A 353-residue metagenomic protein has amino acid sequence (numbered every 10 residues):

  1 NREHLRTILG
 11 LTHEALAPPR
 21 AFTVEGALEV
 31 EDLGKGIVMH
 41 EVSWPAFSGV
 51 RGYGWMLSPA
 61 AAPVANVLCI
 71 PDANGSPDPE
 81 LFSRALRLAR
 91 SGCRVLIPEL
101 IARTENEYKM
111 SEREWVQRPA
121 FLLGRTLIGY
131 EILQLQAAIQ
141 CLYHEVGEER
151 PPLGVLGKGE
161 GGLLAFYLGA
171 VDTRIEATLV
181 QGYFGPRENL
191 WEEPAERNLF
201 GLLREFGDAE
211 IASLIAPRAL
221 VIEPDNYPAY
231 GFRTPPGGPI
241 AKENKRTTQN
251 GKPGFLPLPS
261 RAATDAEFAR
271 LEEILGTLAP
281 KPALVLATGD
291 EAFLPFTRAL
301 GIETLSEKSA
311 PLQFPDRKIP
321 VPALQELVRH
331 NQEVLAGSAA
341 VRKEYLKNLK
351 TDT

Functional and structural regions predicted by a protein language model:
N1-G52, P59-A62, P79-E80, G124-Y130 (+3 more regions): Alpha/beta-hydrolase-fold serine-hydrolase catalytic core, especially in secreted/extracellular enzymes
P63-E145, P152, K158, Y183-R197: Cap/lid segment of the alpha/beta-hydrolase catalytic domain
V95-E99, L179, L220-P224: Short hydrophobic alpha-helical runs that function as membrane-insertion/retention elements
E148-R150, P217: Active-site acidic short loop of glycosyltransferases
L156-A165: Gly/Ala-rich beta-loop-alpha elbow adjacent to hydrolase catalytic centers
A165-F166, R233: A short acidic (Asp/Glu
Y167-V171: Active-site signature of alpha/beta-hydrolase-fold catalytic machinery across serine- and Asp/Cys-nucleophile hydrolases
